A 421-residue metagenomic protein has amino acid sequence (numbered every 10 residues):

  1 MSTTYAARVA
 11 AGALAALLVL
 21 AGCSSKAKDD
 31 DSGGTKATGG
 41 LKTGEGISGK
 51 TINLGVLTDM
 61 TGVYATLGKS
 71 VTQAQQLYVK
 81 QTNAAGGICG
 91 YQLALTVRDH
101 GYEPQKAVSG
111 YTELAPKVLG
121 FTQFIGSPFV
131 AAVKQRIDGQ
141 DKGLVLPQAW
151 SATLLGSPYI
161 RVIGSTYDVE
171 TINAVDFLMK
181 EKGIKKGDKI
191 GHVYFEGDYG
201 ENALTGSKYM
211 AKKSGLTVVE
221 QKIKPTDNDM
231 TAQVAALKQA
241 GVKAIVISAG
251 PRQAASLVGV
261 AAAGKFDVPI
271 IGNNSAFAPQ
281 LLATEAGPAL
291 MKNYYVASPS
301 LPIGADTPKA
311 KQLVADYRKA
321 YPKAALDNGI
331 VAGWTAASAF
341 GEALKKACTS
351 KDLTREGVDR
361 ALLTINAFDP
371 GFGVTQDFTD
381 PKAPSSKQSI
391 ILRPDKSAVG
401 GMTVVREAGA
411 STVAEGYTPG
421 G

Functional and structural regions predicted by a protein language model:
C23-T35: Bacterial lipoprotein signal-peptidase II cleavage site
G33-L41, A367-G421: Solvent-exposed, acidic/polar segments of extracytosolic/periplasmic ligand-binding ectodomains
K36-Q76, R98-P104, I125-G126, F195-E201 (+2 more regions): Extracytoplasmic "Venus flytrap"
G40, T66-Q73, A85-L155, V162-I163 (+2 more regions): Beta-alpha junction/loop-to-helix N-cap segments that form part of ligand/metal-binding clefts
M60, I160-K222: An alpha-beta-alpha
D138-G139, S207-P299: Extracellular/periplasmic bilobed ligand-binding domains
L204-K208, A305-A361: Extracellular/periplasmic ligand-binding modules, especially the Venus flytrap/periplasmic-binding
A262-W334, V405, T418-G420: Extracellular/periplasmic periplasmic-binding protein-like sensory domains
